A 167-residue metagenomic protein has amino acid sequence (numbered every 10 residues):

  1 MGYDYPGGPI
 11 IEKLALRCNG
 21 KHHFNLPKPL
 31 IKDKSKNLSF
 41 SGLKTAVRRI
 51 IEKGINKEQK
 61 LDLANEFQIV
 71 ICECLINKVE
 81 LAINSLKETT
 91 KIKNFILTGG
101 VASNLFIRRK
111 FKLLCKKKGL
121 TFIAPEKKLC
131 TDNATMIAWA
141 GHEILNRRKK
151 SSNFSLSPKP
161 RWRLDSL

Functional and structural regions predicted by a protein language model:
M1-L167: Acidic, glycine-enriched active-site microenvironments
